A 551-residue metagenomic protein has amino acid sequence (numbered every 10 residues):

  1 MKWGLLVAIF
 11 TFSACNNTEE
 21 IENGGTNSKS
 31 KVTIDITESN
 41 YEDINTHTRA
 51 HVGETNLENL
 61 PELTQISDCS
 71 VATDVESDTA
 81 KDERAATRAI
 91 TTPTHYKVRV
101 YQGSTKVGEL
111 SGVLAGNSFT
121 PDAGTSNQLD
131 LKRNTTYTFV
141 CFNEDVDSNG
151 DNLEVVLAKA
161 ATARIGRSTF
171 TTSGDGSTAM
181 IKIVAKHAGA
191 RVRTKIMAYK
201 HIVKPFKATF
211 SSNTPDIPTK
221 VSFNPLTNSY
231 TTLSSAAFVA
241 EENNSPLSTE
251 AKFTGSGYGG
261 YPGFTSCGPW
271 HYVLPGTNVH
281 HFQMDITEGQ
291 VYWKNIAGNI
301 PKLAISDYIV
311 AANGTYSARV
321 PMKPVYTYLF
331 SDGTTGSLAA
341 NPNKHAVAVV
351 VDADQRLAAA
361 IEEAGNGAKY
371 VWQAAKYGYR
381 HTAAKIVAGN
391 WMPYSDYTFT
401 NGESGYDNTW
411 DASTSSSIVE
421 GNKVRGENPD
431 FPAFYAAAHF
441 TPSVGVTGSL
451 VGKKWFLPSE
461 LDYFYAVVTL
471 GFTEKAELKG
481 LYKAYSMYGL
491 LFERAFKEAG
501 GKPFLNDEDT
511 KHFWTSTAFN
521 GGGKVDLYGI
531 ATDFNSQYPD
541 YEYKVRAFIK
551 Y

Functional and structural regions predicted by a protein language model:
M1-N16: Sec-dependent bacterial lipoprotein signal peptides
F12-Y326, A346, G378-S416: Sec-type signal peptide cleavage vicinity
T37-S39, A359-A364, P458-Y463, S516-A518: Active-site-proximal beta-strand/loop segments in catalytic clefts of secreted hydrolases
T94, A188-A190, A353-Q355, K453 (+2 more regions): Residues that flank catalytic or metal-binding motifs in active/ligand-binding sites
V140-F142, R193-K195, A358-A360, K454-F456 (+2 more regions): Residues within well-ordered beta-strands of beta-sheet-rich folds
P301, S306-Y328, E508-T510, S516-Y538 (+2 more regions): Mature exported/compartmentalized surface modules and terminal targeting/interaction regions
S317-S443, V451, Q537-F548: Extracellular adhesion/carbohydrate-recognition regions
D430-K454, E460-G529, K550: An exposed tryptophan-centered "aromatic clamp" motif
